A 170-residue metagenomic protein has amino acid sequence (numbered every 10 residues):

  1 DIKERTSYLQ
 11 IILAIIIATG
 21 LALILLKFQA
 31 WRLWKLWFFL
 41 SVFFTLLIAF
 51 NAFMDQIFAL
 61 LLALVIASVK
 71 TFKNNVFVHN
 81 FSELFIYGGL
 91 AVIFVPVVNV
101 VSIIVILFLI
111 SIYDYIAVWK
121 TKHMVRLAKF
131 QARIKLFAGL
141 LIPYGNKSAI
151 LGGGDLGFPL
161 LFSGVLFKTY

Functional and structural regions predicted by a protein language model:
D1-Y170: A membrane-topology feature that recognizes alpha-helical transmembrane segments and their immediate juxtamembrane
